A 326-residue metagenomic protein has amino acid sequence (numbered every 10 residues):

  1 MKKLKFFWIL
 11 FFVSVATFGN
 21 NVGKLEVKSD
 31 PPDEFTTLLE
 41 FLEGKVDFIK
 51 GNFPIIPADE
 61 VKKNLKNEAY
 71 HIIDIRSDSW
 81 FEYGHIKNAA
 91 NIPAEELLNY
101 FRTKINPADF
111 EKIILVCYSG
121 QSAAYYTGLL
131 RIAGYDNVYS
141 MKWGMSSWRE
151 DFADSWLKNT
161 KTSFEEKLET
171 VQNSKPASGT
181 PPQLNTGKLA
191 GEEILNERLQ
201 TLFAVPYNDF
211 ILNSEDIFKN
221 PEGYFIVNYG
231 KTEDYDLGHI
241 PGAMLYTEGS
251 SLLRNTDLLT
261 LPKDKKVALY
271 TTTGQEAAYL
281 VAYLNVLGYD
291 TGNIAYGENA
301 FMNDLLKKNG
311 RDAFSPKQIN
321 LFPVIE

Functional and structural regions predicted by a protein language model:
M1-V22: Bacterial Sec-dependent N-terminal signal peptides
N20-I55, E82-K112, A123-D209, Y235-K266 (+1 more regions): Rhodanese-like catalytic fold shared by cysteine-dependent sulfurtransferases and DSP/PTP-type phosphatases
V22-P32, E68-F81, G223-D234: Short, compositionally biased "basic patch" segments
F53-D59, L65, D78: Extended, small/polar residue-biased N-terminal targeting/export presequences and adjacent propeptide/linker tracts
E60-E68, D216-N220: A short acidic-Thr-Gly-centered motif at the start of a beta-strand
V61, H71-R76, A89-I92, Y224-Y229 (+1 more regions): Short hydrophobic beta-strand that contains or immediately precedes a catalytic carboxylate
H71, K112-I114, F225, K266: Structural motif
V116, Y270: Short, surface-exposed ligand- or partner-binding patches at beta-edge/loop junctions that are enriched in aromatics
